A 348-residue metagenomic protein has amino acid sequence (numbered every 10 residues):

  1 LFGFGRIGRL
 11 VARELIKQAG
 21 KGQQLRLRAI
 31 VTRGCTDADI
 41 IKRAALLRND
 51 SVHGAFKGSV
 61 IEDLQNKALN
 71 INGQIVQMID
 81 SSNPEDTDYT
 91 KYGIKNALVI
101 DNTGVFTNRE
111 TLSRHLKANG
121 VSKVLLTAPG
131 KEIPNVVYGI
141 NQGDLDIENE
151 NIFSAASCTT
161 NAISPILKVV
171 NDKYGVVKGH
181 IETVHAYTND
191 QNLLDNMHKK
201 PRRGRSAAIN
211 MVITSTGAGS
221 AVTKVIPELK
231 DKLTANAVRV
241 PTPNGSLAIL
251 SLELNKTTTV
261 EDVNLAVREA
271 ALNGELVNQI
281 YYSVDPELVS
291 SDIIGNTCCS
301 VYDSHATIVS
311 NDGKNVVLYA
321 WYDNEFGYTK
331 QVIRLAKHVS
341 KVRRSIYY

Functional and structural regions predicted by a protein language model:
L1-L193, M197-G204, S310, R334-L335 (+1 more regions): N-terminal Rossmann-like NAD(P) cofactor-binding subdomain of oxidoreductases, focused on the glycine-rich
F2, R6, L10, I94 (+12 more regions): Conserved active-site and cofactor/substrate-binding residues in soluble primary-metabolism enzymes
R28, Q77-I79, T234-N236, Y282-S283: General small-molecule cofactor/ligand-binding pocket signal
T32-T36, G130-K131, S157-T159, T183-D190 (+4 more regions): Glycine-rich beta-alpha junction loops
K57-V60, N210-T214, R239-T242: Short Gly/Pro-enriched turn/cap motifs at secondary-structure boundaries
G175-A237, L252: Catalytic core of tubulin tyrosine ligase-like
K199-K200, V238-T242, A306-V309: Short, flexible, solvent-exposed loop/turn segments with mixed acidic/basic and small polar residues
A235, L247-Y348: C-terminal active-site/capping subdomain that shapes the small-molecule cofactor and substrate pocket of enzyme
